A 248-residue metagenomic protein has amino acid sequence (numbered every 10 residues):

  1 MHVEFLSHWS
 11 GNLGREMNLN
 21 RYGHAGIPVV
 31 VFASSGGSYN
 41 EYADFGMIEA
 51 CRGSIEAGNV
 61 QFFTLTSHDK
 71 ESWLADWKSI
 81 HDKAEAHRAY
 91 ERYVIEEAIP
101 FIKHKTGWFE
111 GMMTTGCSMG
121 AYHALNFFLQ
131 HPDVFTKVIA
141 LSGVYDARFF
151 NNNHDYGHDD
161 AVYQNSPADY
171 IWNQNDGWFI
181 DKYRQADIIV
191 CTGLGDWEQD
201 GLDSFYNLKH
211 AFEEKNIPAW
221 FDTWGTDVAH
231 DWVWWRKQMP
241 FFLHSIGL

Functional and structural regions predicted by a protein language model:
M1-L248: Non-catalytic cap/lid and distal C-terminal segments of serine-dependent acyl enzymes
